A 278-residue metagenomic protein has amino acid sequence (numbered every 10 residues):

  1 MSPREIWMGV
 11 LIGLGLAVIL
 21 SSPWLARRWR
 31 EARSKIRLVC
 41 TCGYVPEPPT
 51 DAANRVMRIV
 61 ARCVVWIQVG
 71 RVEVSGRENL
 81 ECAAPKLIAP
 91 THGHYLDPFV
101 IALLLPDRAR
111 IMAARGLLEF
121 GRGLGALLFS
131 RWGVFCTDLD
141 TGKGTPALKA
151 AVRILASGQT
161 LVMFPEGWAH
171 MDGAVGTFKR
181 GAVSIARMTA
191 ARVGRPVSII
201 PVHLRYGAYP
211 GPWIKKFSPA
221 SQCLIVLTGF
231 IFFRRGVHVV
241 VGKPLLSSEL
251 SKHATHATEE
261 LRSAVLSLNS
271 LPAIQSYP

Functional and structural regions predicted by a protein language model:
S2-P90, L96-V100, A126, S130-G133 (+2 more regions): Membrane-anchoring hydrophobic helices of lipid-metabolizing enzymes
C82-G142, Y209: Catalytic core of membrane glycerolipid acyltransferases/transacylases, capturing the structured, soluble-facing
A84-P90, Q159-P165, V197: Generic beta-sheet signal
V100-D107, R153, T189-R192: Glycosyltransferases and closely related glycan-assembly transferases that use nucleotide-activated donors
G123, G173-K252: A cross-family acyltransferase "interaction/gating" segment
T145-I154: TIR-domain catalytic/interaction hotspot
I154-S184: Catalytic-site beta-strand/loop segments enriched in glycine and acidic/polar residues
V237-P278: A cross-taxonomic marker for long C-terminal extensions/tails that follow the last structured domain
